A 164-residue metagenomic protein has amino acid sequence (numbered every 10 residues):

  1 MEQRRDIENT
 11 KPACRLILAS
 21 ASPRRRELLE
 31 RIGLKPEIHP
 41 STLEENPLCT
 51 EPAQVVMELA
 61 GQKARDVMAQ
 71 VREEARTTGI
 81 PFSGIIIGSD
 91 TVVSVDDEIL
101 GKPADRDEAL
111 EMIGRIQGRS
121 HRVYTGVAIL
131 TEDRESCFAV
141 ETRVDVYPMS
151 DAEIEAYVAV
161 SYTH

Functional and structural regions predicted by a protein language model:
E2-I17, E30, E51-Y162: Anionic-ligand binding patches
A13-I38: N-terminal G-site helix/loop of the GST-like fold
A21, S41, E132: Cofactor-binding loop segments of dinucleotide-utilizing enzymes, especially the Rossmann-like FAD- and NAD(P)+-binding
I38-P40, G88: Structural signal for conserved beta-strand scaffold positions within catalytic alpha/beta enzyme cores
P40-N46: Short, acidic/turn-prone active-site loops that include or flank metal/cofactor- and phosphate-binding residues
